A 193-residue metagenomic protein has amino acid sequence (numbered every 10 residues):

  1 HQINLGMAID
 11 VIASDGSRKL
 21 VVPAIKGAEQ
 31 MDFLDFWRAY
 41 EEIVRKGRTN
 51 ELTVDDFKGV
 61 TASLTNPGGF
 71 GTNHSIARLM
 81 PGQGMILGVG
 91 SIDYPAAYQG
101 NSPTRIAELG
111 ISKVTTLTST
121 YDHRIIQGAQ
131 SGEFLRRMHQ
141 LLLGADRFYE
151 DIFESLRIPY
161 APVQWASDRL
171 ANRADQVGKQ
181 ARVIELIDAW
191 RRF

Functional and structural regions predicted by a protein language model:
H1-F193: C-terminal catalytic/motor cores of large multi-domain enzyme assemblies
